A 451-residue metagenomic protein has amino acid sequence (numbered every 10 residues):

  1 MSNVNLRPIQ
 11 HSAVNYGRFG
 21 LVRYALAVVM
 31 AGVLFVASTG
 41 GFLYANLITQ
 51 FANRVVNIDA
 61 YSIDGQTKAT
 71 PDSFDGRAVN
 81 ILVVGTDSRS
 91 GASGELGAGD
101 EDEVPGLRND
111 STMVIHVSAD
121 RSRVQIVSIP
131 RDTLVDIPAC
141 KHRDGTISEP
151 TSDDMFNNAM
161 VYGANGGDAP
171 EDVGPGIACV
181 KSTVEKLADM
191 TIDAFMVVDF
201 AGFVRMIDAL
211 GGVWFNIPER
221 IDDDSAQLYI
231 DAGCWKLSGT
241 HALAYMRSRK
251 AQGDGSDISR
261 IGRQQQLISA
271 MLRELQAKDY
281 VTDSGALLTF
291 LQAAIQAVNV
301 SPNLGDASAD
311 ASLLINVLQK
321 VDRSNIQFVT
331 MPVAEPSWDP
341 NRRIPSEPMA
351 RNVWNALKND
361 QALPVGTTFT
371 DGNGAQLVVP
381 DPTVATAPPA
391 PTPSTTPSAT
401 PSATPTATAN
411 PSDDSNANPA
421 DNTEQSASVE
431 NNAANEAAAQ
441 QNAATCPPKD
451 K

Functional and structural regions predicted by a protein language model:
S2-K451: Non-catalytic, solvent-exposed segments at the cell envelope interface
